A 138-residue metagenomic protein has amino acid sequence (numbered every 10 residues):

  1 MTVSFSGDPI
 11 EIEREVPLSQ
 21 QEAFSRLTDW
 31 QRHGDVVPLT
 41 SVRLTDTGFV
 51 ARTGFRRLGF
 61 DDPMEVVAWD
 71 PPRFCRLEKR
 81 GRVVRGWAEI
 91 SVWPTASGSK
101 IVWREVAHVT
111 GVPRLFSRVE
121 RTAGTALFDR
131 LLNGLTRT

Functional and structural regions predicted by a protein language model:
M1-D46: Hydrophobic ligand-binding cavity/cleft-lining segments
P9-E11, G59-P63, V84-E89: Short, surface-exposed coil-to-beta transition loops
P17-Q21, V67-P72, S91-K100: A short, structured loop/turn motif at beta-sheet edges
S25-R32, P71, R121, D129 (+2 more regions): Short, intrinsically disordered, mixed-charge
F49-F55, C75-G81: Short beta-strand segments that buttress and anchor functional surface loops
G54-F60, V109-P113: Short, cysteine-centered beta-strand-loop-beta hairpins and adjacent loop/turn segments enriched in charged/polar
D61-V67, E78: Central antiparallel beta-sheet cores of small beta-barrel/beta-sandwich binding domains
E78-R130, R137: Beta-strand/loop substructures that line and gate deep hydrophobic ligand-binding cavities in soluble
